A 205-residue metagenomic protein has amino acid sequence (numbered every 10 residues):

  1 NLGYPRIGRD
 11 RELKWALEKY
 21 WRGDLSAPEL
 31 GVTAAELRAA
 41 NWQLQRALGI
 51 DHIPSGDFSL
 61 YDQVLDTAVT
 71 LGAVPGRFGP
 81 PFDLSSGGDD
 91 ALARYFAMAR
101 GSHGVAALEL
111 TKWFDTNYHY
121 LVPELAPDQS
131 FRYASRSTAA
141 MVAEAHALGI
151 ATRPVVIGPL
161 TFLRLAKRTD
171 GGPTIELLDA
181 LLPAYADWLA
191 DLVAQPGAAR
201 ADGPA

Functional and structural regions predicted by a protein language model:
N1-A205: Domain-level signal for soluble alpha/beta catalytic cores
